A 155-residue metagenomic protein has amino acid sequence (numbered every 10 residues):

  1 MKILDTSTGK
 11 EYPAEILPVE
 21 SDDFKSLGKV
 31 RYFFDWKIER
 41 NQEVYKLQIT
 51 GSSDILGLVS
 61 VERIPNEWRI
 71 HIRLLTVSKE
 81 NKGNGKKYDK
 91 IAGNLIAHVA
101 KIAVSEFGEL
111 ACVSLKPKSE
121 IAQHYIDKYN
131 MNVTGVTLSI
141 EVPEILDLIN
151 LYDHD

Functional and structural regions predicted by a protein language model:
M1-K86, N94, H98-K116, E120-Q123 (+1 more regions): Non-catalytic substrate-recognition and accessory regions of acyl/acetyltransferase enzymes
D89: Mg2+/Mn2+-dependent nuclease catalytic core
